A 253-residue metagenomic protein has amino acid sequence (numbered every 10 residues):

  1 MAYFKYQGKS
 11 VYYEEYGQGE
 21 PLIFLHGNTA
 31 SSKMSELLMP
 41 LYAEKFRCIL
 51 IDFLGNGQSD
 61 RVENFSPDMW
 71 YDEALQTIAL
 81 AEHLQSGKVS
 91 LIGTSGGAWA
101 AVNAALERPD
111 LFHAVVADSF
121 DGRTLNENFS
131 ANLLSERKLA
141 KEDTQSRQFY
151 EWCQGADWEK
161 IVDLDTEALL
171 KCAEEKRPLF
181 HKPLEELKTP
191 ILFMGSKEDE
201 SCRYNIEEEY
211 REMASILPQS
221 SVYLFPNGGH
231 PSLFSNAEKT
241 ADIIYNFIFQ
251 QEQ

Functional and structural regions predicted by a protein language model:
K9-R61: Conserved HGGG/HGGXW glycine-rich cap/lid loop of the alpha/beta-hydrolase fold
N28, V89, G93-S95: Conserved alpha/beta-hydrolase "nucleophile elbow" surrounding the catalytic nucleophile
L50-V89: Active-site loop/oxyanion-hole signature of alpha/beta-hydrolase fold enzymes
W99-E107, F112-E142: Flexible "cap/lid" loop of the alpha/beta hydrolase fold
E167-P183: Active-site nucleophile elbow and catalytic-triad environment of alpha/beta-hydrolase enzymes
L187, F193-G195: Short beta-strand/loop motif that positions the catalytic acidic residue of the alpha/beta-hydrolase fold
G195-G228, F234: Conserved loop-alpha-helix segment in the C-terminal half of the alpha/beta-hydrolase fold that carries the catalytic
S220, P226-Q253: Catalytic active-site module of serine/aspartate enzymes centered on a nucleophile-bearing elbow/loop
